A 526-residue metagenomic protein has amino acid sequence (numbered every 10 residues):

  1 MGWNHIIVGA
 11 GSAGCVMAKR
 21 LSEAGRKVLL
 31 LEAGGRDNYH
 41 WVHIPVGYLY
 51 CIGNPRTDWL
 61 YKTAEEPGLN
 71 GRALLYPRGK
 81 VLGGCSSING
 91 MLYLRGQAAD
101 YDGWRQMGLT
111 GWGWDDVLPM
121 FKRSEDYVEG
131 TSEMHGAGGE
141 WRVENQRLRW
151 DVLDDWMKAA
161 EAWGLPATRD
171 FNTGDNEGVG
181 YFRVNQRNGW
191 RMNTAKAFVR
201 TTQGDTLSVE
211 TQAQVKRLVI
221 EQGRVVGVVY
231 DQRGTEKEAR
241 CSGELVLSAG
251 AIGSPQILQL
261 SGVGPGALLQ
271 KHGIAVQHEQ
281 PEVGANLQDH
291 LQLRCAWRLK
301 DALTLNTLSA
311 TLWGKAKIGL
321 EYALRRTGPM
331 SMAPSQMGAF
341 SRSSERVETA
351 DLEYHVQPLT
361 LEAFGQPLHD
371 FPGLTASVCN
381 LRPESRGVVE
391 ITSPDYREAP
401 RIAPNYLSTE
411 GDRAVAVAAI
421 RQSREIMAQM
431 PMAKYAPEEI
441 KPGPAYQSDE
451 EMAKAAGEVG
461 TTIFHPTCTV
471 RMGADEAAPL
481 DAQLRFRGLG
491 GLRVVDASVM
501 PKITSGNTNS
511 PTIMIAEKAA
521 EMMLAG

Functional and structural regions predicted by a protein language model:
M1-K122, E279-Q280, H290-L299: N-terminal glycine-rich phosphate/pyrophosphate-binding loop and immediately adjacent elements
G2-W3, L118, S124-T173, V179-F182 (+3 more regions): FAD-dependent oxidoreductase catalytic-site/capping-region signature
E23, K27, G35-D37, L218 (+1 more regions): Glycine-rich loop(s) and the adjacent beta-strand/alpha-helix scaffold that form part
L60-P77, E238, E450-G457, V494 (+1 more regions): Short, hydrophobic/aliphatic alpha-helical segments
R105-V225, D231, R294-A316: Conserved redox-cofactor binding core of oxidoreductases
